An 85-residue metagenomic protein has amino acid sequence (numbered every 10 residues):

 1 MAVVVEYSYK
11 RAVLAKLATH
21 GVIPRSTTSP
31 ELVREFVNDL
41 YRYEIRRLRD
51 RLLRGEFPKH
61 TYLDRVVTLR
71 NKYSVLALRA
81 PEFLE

Functional and structural regions predicted by a protein language model:
M1-V37, P81-E85: Long, non-catalytic architectural segments outside compact domain cores
F36, L40-Y41, Y73: Extracytoplasmic mature domains of secreted or surface-exposed proteins
Y41-R49, L69: Non-transmembrane amphipathic alpha-helical segments
L52-H60: Charged, low-complexity interaction regions
K59-T68: Short, charged, amphipathic alpha-helical segments
N71-F83: Amphipathic alpha-helical coiled-coil segments
